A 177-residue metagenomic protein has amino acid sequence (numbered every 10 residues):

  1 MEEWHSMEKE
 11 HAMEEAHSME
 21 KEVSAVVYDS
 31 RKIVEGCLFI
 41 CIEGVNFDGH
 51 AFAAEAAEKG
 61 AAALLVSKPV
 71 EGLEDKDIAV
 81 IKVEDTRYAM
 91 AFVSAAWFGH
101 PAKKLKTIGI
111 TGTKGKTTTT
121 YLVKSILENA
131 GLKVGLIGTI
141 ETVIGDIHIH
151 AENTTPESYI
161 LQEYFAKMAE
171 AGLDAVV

Functional and structural regions predicted by a protein language model:
M1-F92: N-terminal leader/targeting and accessory segments in enzymes
A89-V177: Phosphate-binding loop of NTP-binding sites
